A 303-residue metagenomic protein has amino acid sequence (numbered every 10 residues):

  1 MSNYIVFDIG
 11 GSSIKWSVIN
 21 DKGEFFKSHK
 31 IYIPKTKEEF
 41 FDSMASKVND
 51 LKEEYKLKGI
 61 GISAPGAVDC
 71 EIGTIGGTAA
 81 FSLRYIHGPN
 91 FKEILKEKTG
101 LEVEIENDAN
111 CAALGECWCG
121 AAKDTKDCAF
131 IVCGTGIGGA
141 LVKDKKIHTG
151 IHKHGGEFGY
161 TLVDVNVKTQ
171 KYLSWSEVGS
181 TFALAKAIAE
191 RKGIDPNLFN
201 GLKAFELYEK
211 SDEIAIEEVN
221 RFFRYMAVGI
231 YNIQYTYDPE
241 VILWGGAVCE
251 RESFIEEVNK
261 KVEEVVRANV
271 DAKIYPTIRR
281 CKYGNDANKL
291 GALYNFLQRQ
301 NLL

Functional and structural regions predicted by a protein language model:
M1-G59, C70-T74, E93-L101, G115-T125 (+1 more regions): ATP-binding/phosphotransfer module of carbohydrate and carboxylate kinases, centering on a glycine-rich
Y32-K35, L83, H154-E157: A short acidic/small-residue loop/turn micro-motif
P65-V68, G134-G136: Short glycine-rich anion-binding loops that position phosphate/pyrophosphate groups of nucleotides and phosphorylated
T74-H87: A charged helix-plus-loop insertion that forms the helical arch/lid used to bind and gate nucleic-acid substrates
V103-N107: General beta-strand structural signal in soluble alpha/beta enzymes
D108, G134, A292: Active-site glycine-centered loops adjacent to acidic/histidine catalytic or metal-binding residues that shape
K123-V178: Glycine-rich phosphate-binding loop of actin/hexokinase-like ATP-binding domains
